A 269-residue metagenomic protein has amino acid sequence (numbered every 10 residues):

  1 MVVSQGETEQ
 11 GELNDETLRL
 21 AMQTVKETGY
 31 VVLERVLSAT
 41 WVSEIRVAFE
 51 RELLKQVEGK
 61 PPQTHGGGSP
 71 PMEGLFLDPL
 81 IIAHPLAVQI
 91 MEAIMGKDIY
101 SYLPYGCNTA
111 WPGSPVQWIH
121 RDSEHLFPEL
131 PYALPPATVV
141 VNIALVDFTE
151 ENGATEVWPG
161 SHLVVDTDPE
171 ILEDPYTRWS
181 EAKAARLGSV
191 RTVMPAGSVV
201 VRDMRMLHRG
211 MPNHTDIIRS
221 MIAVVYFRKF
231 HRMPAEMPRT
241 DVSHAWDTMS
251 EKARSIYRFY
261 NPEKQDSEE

Functional and structural regions predicted by a protein language model:
V2-E27, E34-L130, M237: Non-heme Fe(II)-dependent double-stranded beta-helix
V2-V3, T8, G59-K60, L86 (+2 more regions): Non-heme Fe(II)/2-oxoglutarate
D98-Y105, P115-Q117, A137-I143, G153 (+1 more regions): Generic beta-strand structural signal
C107-P112, S123-E124, L145-E150, S161-V164: Short acidic/polar capping segments at secondary-structure boundaries
T109-A110, W158-V165, V225-H231: Short edge-strand/loop segments of extracellular domains
R121-E129, I143, T177-A185: Active-site glycine-rich loop that binds ribose-phosphate moieties when present
P128-E150, V193-A196, V224-R228: Short, conserved beta-strand element in jelly-roll/cupin
F148-R209: Double-stranded beta-helix
